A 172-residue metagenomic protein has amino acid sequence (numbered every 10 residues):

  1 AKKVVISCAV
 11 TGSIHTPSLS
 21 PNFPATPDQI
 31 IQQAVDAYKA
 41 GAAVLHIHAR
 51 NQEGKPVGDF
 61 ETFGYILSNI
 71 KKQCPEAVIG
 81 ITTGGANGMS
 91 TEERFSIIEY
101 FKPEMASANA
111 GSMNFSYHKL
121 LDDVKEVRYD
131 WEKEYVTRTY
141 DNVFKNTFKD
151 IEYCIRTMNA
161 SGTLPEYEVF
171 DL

Functional and structural regions predicted by a protein language model:
A1-N22, V124-W131: N-terminal small/glycine-rich loop or linker at the start of catalytic domains across soluble metabolic enzymes
K3-A9, V44-H46, E76-G80, P103-S107 (+1 more regions): Structural preference for beta-strand elements that scaffold enzyme active sites
C8, P56-I81, C154-A160: Alpha-helix-loop-beta-strand connector modules within alpha/beta enzyme cores
A9-S13, R50-Q52, T82-A86, N109-M113 (+1 more regions): Active-site beta-loop-alpha junctions enriched in small/polar residues
V10-Q32, T82-T91, Y140-K145, E166: Active-site mouth loops of central-metabolism enzymes
S18, A43-I66: Glycine-rich, proline-tolerant flexible connector loops at the mouths of alpha/beta enzymes
I30, A37, H48, A106: Conserved, mostly hydrophobic/aromatic
G88, F95-L172: Conserved anion-binding
